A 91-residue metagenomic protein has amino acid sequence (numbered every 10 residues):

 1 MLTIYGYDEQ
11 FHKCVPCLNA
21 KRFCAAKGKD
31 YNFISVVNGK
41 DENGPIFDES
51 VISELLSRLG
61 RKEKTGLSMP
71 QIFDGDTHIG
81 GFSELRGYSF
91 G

Functional and structural regions predicted by a protein language model:
M1-V36: Local sequence-structure signature of Cys/Sec-based thiol-disulfide redox active-site neighborhoods
P16-A20, V51, G81: Amphipathic alpha-helical interface surfaces
C17-N19, I46, P70: Surface-exposed beta-strand edges and their flanking turn/coil or helix-capping segments
V36-G66, G91: Thioredoxin-like thiol-disulfide oxidoreductase module
K64-T77: Mid-chain, well-packed structural core segment of small domains
D74-G91: Non-catalytic, surface beta->alpha helical segment in thiol-disulfide oxidoreductase systems
